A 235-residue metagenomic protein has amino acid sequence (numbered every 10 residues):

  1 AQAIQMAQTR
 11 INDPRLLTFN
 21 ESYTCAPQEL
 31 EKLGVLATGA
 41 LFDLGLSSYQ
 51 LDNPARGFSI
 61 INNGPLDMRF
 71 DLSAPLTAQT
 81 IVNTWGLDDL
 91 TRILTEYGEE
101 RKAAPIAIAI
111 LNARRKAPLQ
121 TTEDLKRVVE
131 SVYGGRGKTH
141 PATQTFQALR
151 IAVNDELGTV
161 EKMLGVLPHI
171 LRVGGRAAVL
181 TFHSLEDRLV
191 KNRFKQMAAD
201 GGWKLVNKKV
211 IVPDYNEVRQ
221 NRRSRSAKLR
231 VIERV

Functional and structural regions predicted by a protein language model:
A1-V235: S-adenosyl-L-methionine-dependent methyltransferase catalytic core, i.e., the SAM/SAH-binding region
